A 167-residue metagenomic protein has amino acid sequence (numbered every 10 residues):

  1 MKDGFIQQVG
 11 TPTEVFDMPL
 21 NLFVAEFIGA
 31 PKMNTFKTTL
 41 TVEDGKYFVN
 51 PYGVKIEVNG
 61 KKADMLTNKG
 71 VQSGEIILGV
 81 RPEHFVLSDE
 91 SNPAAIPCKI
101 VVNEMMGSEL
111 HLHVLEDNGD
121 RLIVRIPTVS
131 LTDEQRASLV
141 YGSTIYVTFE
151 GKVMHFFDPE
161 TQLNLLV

Functional and structural regions predicted by a protein language model:
M1-I56: Internal alpha/beta loop-helix hairpins
M33, V42-V167: Non-catalytic connector elements of ABC transporters
